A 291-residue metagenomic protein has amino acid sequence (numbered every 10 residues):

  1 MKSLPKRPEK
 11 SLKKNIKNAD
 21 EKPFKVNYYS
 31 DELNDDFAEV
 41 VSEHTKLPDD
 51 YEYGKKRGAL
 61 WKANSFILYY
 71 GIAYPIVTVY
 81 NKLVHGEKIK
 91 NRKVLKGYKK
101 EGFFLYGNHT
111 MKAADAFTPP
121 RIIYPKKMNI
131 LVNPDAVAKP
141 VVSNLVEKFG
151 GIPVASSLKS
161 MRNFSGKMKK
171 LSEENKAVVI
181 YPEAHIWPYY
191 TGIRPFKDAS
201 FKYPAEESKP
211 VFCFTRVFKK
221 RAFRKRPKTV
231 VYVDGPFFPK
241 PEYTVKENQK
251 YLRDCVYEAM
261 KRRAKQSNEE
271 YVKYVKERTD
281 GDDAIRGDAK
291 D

Functional and structural regions predicted by a protein language model:
K2-F104, A114-T118, S143, K228 (+2 more regions): Membrane-anchoring hydrophobic helices of lipid-metabolizing enzymes
K2-S42, S165-D291: Non-catalytic C-terminal accessory region of glycerolipid acyltransferases and related lyso-lipid remodeling enzymes
Y69, V137-V142, R221-F223: Short, glycine/polar-rich helix-capping loops at beta-to-alpha or helix-loop-helix junctions that flank or form
V77, P119-P120, S143, M168 (+1 more regions): Short amphipathic alpha-helical segments and helix-helix/interface helices
Y80, K148-A155, E183-W187: Short, basic, glycine/proline-bearing loop/turn elements
H85, S157-R162, I193-R194: A conditional alpha-helix N-cap/helix-loop micro-motif detector
I89-R92, K139, M161-S165: Structural motif corresponding to alpha-helix initiation and N-cap regions
Y98-L158: Catalytic core of membrane glycerolipid acyltransferases/transacylases, capturing the structured, soluble-facing
